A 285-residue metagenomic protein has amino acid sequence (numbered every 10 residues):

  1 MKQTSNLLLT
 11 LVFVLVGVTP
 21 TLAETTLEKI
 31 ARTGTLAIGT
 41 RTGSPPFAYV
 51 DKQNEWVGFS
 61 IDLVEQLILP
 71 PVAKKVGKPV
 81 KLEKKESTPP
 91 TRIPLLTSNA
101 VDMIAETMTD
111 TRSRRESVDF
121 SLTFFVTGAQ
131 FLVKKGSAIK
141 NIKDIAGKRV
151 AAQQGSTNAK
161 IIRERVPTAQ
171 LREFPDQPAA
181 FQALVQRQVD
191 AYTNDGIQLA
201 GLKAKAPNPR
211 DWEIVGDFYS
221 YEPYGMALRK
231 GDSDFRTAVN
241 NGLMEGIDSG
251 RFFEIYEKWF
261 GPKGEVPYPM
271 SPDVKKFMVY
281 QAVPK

Functional and structural regions predicted by a protein language model:
T26-I104: Extracytoplasmic small-molecule ligand-binding "clamshell" domains of the periplasmic binding protein/Venus flytrap
T35-T42, V57, I142-G155, Q170: Short loop->beta-strand "edge-of-pocket" segments that line small-molecule binding or catalytic clefts across diverse
L36-A37, K74, P79-V80, T97-E106 (+3 more regions): Alpha-to-beta junction loops
T40-S44, K85-P90, N99-T111, K135 (+4 more regions): Beta->alpha turn/N-cap motifs
T42, F125-V133, G196, A200-L243 (+1 more regions): Periplasmic-binding protein-like
I61-P70, K143, K148-R149, Q154-S156 (+2 more regions): Extended ligand-binding regions for polar small-molecule ligands
E65, G77-D144, A282-V283: Acidic, polar ligand-binding/catalytic clefts
T91, A105-E116, I161-E164, P178 (+2 more regions): A ligand-binding cleft/hinge motif common to bilobed small-molecule-binding domains
